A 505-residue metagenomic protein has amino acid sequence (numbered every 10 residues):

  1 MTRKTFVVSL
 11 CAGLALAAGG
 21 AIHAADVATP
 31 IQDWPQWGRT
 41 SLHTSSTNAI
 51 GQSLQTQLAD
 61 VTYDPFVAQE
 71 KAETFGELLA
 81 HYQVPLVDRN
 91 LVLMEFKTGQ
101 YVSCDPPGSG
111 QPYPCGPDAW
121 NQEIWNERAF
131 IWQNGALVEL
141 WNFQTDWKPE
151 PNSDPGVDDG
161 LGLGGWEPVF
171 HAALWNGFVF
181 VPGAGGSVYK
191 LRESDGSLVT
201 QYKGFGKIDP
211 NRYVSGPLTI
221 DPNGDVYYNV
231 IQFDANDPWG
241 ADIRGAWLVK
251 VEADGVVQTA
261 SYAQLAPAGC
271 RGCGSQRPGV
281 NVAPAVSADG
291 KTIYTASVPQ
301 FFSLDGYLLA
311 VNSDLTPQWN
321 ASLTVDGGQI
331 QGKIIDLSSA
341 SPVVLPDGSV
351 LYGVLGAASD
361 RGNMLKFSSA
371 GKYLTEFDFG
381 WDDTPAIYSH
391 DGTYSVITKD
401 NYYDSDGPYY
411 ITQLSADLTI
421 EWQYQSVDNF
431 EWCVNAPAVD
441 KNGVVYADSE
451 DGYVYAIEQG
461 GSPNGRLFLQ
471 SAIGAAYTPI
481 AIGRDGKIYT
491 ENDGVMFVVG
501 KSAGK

Functional and structural regions predicted by a protein language model:
M1-L10: Bacterial N-terminal signal peptides that target proteins for export
S9-G19: Bacterial N-terminal signal peptides
G20-A24: Sec/Tat signal peptide C-region and signal peptidase I cleavage site
A25-Q32, W37, S46-L79, N90-M94 (+5 more regions): Extracytoplasmic/lumenal domain signature
T40-S41: Acidic glycine-/aspartate-rich tracts in secreted/extracellular proteins
Q83-V84: Alpha-helical solenoid scaffolds in large eukaryotic transport, assembly, and signaling factors
